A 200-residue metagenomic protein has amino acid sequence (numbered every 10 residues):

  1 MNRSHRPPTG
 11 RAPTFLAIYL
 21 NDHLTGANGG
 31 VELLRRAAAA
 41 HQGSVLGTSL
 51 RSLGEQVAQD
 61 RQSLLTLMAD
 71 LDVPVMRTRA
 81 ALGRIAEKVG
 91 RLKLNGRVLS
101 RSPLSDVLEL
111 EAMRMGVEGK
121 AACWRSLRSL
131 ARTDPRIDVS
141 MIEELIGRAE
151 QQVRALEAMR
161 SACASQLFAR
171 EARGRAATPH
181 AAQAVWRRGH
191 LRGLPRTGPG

Functional and structural regions predicted by a protein language model:
M1-P13, A17, E171-G174, A182-P199: Terminal targeting/low-complexity segments that flank the catalytic cores of oxidoreductases
N2-R3, L71-P103: Carboxylate-rich helix-loop segments that flank metal/cofactor sites and access channels in metalloenzymes
T9-Q42, D106-A131: Alpha-helical bundle segments that constitute or directly flank the non-heme di-iron/ferroxidase center
P13-L24, G47-G54, V75-L82, P103-V117 (+1 more regions): Amphipathic, non-membrane alpha-helical segments in soluble helical-bundle scaffolds
L20-L34, L50-L64, I85-L92, M113-K120 (+1 more regions): Alpha-helical transition-metal enzyme core signature, strongest for iron centers
R36-R77, A184-L191: Long, acidic, intrinsically disordered low-complexity segments
D70-R79, S102-D106, D134-P135, A162-A172: Short alpha-helical linear motifs
G116-L194: Preference for long, well-ordered alpha-helical segments
